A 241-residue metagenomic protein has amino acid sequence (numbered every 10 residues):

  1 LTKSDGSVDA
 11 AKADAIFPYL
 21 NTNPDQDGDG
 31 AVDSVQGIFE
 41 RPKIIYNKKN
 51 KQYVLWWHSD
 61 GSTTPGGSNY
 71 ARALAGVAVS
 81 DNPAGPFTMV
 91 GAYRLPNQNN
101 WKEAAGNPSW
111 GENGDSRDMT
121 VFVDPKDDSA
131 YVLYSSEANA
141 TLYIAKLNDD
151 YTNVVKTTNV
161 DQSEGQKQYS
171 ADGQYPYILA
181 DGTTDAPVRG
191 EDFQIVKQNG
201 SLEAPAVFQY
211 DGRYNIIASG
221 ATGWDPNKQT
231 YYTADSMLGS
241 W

Functional and structural regions predicted by a protein language model:
L1-W241: Carbohydrate-active catalytic/glycan-binding domains of CAZyme proteins, especially the secreted or lumenal ectodomains
